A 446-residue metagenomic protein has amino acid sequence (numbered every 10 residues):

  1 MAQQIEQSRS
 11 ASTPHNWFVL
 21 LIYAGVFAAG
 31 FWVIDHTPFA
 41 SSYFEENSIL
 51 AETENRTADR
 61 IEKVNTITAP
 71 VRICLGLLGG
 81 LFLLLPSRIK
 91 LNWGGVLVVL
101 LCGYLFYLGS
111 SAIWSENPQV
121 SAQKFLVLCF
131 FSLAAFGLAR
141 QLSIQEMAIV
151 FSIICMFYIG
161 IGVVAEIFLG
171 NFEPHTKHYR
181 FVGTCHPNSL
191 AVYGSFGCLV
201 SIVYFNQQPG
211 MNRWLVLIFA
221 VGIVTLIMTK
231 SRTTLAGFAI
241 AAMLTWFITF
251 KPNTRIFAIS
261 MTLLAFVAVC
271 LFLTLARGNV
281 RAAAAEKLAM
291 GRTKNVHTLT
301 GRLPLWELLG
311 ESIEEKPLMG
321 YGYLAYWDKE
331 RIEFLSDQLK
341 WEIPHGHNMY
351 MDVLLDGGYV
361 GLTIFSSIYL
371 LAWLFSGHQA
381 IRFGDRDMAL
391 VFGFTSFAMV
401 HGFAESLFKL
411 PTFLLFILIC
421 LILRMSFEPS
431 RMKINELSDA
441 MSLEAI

Functional and structural regions predicted by a protein language model:
M1-L108, R140-I149, Y204-R213, I256 (+1 more regions): Transmembrane signal-anchor hairpin modules in multi-pass inner-membrane enzymes, especially those that act on
A2-Q7, A11, N16, L20-A24 (+7 more regions): Hydrophobic alpha-helical segments of polytopic membrane proteins
L20, A24, F31-F39, V164-F168 (+4 more regions): A membrane-periplasm/extracellular boundary helix in multi-pass inner-membrane enzymes that assemble envelope glycans
S42-L50, R292-E307, E311-E315, M319-G357 (+1 more regions): Long extracytoplasmic/lumenal interhelical loops at the membrane interface of multi-pass membrane proteins
R72, V96-Y104, E116-R140, V150 (+1 more regions): Aromatic-anchored transmembrane helix interface
L75-F82, L105-G109, M147-H175, G183-K251 (+2 more regions): Alpha-helical transmembrane segments of multi-pass inner-membrane proteins
I89, G357-S396, K433-N435: Hydrophobic transmembrane alpha-helices and their immediate junctions
V391-I446: Transmembrane alpha-helices of multi-pass inner-membrane enzymes
